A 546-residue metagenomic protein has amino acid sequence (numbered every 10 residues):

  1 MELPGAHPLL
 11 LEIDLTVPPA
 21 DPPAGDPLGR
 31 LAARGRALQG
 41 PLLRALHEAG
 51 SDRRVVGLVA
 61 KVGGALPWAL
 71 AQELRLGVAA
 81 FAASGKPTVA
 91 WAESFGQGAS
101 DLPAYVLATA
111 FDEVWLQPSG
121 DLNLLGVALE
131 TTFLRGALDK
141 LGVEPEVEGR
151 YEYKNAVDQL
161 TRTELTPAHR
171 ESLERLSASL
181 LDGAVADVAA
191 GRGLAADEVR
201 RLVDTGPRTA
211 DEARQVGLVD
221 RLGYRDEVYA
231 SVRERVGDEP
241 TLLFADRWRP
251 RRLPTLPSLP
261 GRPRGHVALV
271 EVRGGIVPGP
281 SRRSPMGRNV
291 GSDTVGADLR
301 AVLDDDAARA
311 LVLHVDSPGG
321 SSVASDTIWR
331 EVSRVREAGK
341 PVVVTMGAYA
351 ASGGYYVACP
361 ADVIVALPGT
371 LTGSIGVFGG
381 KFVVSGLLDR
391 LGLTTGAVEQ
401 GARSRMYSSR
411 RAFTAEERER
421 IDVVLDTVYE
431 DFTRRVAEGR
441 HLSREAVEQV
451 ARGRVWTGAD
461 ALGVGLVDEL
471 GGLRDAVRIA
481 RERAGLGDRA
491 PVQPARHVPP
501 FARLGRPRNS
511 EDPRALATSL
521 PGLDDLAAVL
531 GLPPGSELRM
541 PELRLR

Functional and structural regions predicted by a protein language model:
M1-G57, K61-G63, A128-A310, H314 (+7 more regions): Intrinsically disordered, low-complexity segments enriched in small/flexible residues
L43-H47, R75, Y105, L299-R300 (+2 more regions): Short hydrophobic/charged patches on amphipathic alpha-helices used for structural packing and interfaces
K61-L202, P207, S317-V450, R454-V455 (+2 more regions): Conserved catalytic cores of soluble enzyme domains, especially glycine-rich substrate-binding beta-alpha loops
L107-A108, A213, L313, A358 (+1 more regions): Hydrophobic/aromatic residues within transmembrane alpha-helices of multi-pass small-molecule transporters
D112-E113, D220-R221, A310, D362-V363 (+4 more regions): Well-ordered beta-strand positions
D211, E448, A459: Residues within the helices of the helix-turn-helix
S231, L387, V464: Residues that scaffold the ATP/ADP-binding catalytic core of kinase and kinase-like folds
S321-T327, D460-G463, G505-P507: Short glycine/threonine-rich loop-to-helix capping motif typified by GTGT followed within a few residues by an Asp-Pro
